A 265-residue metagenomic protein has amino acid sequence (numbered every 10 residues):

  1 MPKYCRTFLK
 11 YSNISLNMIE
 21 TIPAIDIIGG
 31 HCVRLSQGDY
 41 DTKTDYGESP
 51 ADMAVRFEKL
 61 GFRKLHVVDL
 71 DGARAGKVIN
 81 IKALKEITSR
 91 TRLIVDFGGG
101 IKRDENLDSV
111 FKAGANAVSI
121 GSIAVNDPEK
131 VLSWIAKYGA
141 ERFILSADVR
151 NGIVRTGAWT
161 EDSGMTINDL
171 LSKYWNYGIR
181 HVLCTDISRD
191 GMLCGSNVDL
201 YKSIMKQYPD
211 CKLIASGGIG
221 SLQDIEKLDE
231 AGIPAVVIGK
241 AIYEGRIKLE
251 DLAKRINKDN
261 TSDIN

Functional and structural regions predicted by a protein language model:
E20-A24, K64, R92-D96, A117-S119 (+5 more regions): Structural preference for beta-strand elements that scaffold enzyme active sites
Q37-D41, N116-D190: Conserved anion-binding
K64-N80, C184-C194: Glycine-rich, proline-tolerant flexible connector loops at the mouths of alpha/beta enzymes
G76-D96, W134-S146, G195-A215, G220: Alpha-helix-loop-beta-strand connector modules within alpha/beta enzyme cores
I79-A136: Glycine/small-residue-rich loop that forms an oxyanion/phosphate-binding "nest" at active or ligand-binding sites
V95-D96, K102-G114, Y201, Q207-Y208 (+1 more regions): Catalytic cores of alpha/beta
A113-K130, G218-I219, I233-L249: Glycine-rich phosphate-binding active-site loops on the catalytic face of alpha/beta enzymes
V131-K137, D229, I242-N265: C-terminal helical cap(s) of enzyme catalytic domains, especially alpha/beta-barrels
